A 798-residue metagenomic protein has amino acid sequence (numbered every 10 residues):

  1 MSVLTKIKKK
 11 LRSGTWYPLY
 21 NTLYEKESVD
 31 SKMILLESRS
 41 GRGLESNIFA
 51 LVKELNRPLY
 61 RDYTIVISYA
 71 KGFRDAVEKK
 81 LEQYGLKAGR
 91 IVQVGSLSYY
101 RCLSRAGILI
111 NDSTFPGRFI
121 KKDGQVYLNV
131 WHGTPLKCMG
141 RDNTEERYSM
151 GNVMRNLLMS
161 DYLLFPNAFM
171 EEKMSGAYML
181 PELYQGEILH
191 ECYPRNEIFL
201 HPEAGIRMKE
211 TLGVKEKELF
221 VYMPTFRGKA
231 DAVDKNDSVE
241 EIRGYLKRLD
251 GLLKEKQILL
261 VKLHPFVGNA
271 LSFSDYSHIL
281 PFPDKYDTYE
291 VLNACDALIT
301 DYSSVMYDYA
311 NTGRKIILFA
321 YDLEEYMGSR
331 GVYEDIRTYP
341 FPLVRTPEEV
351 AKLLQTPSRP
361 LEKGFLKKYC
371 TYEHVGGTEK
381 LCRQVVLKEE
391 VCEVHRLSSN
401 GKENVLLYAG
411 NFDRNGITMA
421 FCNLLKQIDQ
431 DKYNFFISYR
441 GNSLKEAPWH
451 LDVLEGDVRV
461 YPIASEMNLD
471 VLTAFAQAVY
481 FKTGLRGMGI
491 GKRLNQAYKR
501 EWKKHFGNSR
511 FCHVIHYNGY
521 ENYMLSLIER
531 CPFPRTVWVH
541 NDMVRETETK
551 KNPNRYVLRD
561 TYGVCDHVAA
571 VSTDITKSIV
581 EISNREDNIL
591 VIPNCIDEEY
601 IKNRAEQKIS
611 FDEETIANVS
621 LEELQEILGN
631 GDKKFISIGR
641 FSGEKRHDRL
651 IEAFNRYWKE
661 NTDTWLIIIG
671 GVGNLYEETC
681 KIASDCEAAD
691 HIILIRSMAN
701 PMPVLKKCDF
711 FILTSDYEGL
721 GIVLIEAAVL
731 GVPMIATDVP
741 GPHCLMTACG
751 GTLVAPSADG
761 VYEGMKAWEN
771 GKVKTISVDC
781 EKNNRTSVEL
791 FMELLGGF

Functional and structural regions predicted by a protein language model:
S31-E37, K215-D231, K402-G410, E613-K645 (+1 more regions): Conserved donor-binding/catalytic core segment of Leloir-type glycosyltransferases
S46-A50, A230-K247, G416-N423, K633-R656 (+1 more regions): A conserved mid-protein helix/loop that constitutes part of the nucleotide-sugar donor-binding site
I67-K71, I258-V267, S438-K445, I596 (+3 more regions): Glycosyltransferase donor-sugar binding loop
Y84-G85, V267-D284, V458-P462, T679-S697: Nucleotide-activated donor-binding/catalytic signature segment of Leloir-type glycosyltransferases, i.e., the conserved
F169, P194, D574, C595: Carbohydrate-associated surface elements
L298-I299, K315-Y326, L724, P733-A736: Short hydrophobic beta-strand element within catalytic cores of glycosyltransferases and related nucleotide-activated
P342-T346, A748-D759, K766-K772: Conserved acidic donor-binding segment of nucleotide-sugar-dependent glycosyltransferases
D716: Aromatic "clamp/platform" in nucleotide-sugar-dependent glycosyltransferases that forms part of the donor/acceptor
